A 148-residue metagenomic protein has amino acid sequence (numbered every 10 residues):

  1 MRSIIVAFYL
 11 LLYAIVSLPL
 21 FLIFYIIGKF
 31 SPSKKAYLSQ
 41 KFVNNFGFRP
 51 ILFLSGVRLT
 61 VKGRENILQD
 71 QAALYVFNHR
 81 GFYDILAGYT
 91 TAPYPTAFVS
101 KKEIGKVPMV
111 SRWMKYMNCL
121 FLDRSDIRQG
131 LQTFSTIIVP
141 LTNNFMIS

Functional and structural regions predicted by a protein language model:
M1-T60, R112-W113: A transmembrane-helix-recognition feature enriched in membrane-embedded lipid enzymes and envelope glyco-/phospholipid
L54-S148: Soluble catalytic domains of membrane acyltransferases
